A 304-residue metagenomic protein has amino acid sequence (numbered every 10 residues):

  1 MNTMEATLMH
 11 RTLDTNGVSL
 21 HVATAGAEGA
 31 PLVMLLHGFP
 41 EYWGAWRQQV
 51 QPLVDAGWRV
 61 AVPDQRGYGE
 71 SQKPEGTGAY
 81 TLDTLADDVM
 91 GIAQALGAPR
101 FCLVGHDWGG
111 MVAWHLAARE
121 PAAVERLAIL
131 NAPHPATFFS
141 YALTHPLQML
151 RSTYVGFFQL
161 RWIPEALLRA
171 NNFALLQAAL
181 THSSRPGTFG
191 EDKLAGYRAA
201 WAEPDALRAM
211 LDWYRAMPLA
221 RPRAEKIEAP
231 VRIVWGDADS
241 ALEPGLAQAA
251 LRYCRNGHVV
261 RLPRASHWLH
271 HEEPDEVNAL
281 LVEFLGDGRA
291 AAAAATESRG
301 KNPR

Functional and structural regions predicted by a protein language model:
N2-R11, V18-L20, A61, Y68-V104 (+3 more regions): Flexible "cap/lid" subdomain of the alpha/beta-hydrolase fold that forms the substrate-access gate
T3, A279, R299-P303: N-terminal cationic leader/targeting segments used for protein routing and processing
D14-N16, G26-E28, V33, E225-I227: Short, flexible hinge/linker loops that cap or flank conserved catalytic cores
T24-Q72: Conserved HGGG/HGGXW glycine-rich cap/lid loop of the alpha/beta-hydrolase fold
D205, G288-R304: Alpha/beta-hydrolase-fold serine-hydrolase catalytic core, especially in secreted/extracellular enzymes
A265-P274, N278: Catalytic histidine-centered segment of alpha/beta-hydrolase-like enzymes
